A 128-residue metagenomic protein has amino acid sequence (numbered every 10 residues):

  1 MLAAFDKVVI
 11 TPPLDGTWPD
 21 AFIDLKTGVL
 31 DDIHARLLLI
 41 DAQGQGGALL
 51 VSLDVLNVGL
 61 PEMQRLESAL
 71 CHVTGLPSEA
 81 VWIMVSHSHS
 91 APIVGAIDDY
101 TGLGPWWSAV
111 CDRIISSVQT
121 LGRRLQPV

Functional and structural regions predicted by a protein language model:
M1-M84, S88-V128: Conserved beta-alpha junction segments in alpha/beta enzyme cores
